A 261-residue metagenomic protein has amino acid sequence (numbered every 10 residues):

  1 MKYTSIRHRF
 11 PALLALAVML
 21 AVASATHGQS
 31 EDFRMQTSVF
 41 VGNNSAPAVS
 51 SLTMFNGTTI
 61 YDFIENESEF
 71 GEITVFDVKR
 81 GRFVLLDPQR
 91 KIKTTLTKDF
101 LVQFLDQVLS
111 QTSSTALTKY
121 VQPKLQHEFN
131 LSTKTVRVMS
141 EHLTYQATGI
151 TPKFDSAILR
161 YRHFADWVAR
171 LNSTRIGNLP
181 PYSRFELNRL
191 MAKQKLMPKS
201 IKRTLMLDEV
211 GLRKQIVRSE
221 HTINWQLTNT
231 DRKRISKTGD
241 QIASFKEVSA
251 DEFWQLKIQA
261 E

Functional and structural regions predicted by a protein language model:
K2-L14: Bacterial N-terminal signal peptides that target proteins for export
K2-T4, S24, M35: A detector of low-complexity, intrinsically disordered, Ser/Thr/Gly/Pro/Ala-rich segments
A12-A23: Bacterial N-terminal signal peptides
V22-S30: Sec/Tat signal peptide C-region and signal peptidase I cleavage site
S30-E261: Extended soluble regions of mature proteins
